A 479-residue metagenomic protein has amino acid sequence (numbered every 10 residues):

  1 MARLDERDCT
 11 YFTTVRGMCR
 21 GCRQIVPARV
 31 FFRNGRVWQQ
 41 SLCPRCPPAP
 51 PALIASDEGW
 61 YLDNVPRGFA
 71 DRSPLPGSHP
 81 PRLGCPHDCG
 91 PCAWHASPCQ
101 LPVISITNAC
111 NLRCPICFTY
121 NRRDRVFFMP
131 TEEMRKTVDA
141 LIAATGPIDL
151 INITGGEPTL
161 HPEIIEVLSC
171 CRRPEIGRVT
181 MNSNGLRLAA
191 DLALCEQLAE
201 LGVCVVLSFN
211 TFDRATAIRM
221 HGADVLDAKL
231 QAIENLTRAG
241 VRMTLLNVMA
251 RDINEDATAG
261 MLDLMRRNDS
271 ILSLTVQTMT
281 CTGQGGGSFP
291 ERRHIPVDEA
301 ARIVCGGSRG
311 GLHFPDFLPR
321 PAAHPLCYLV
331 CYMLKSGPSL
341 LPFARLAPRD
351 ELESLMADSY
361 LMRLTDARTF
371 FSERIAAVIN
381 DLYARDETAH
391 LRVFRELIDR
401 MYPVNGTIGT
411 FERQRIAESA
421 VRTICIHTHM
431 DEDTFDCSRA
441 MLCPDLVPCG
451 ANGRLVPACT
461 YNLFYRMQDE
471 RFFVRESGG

Functional and structural regions predicted by a protein language model:
M1-P81, L334-G479: Radical SAM enzyme core and accessory elements
V37-A55, P66, D71-S183, R187-A193: Conserved alpha-helical substructure of the radical SAM core
C46, N111, F212, A250-D252 (+2 more regions): Short, solvent-exposed loop/turn segments at secondary-structure junctions
N121-F128, I218-V225, F289-E291: Short glycine-enriched, charge-decorated loop/helix-capping segments at active-site entrances that position
R135-I153, H161-M279: Radical SAM/AdoMet-radical enzyme domain recognition
R238-I416: Radical SAM enzyme [4Fe-4S]-AdoMet core and its adjacent flexible, acidic and glycine-rich loops/tails across
